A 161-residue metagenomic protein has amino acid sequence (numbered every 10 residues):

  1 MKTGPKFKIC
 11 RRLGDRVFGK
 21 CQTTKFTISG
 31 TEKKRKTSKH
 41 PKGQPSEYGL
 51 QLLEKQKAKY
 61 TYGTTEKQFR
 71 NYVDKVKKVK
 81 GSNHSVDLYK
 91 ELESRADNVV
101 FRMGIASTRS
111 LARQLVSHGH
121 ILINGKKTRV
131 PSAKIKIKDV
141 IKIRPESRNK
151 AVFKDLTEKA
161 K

Functional and structural regions predicted by a protein language model:
M1-M103, V130-K161: Ferredoxin-like alpha/beta domains used as RNA- or RNAP-binding modules
A106-R109: Beta-rich strand-turn-strand
L115-V116, I135: Short, well-ordered loop/turn sites that connect or cap secondary structure elements
